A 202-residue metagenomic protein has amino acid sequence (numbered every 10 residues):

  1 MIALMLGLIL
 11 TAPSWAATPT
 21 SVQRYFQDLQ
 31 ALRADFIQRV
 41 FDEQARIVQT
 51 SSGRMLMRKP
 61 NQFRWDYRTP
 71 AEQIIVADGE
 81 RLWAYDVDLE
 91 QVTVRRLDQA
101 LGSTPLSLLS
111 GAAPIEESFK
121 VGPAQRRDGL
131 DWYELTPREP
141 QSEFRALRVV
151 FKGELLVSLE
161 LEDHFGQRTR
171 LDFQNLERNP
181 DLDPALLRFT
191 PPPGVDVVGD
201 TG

Functional and structural regions predicted by a protein language model:
M1-P13: Bacterial N-terminal signal peptides
S21, Q27-G79: N-terminal mature ectodomain segment of secretory-pathway/periplasmic proteins
D35-I37, S103-P105, L130-W132: Short Pro/Gly-enriched beta-strand edge/turn motifs at strand-loop
I37-F41, D66-R68, Y85-V87, T136-R138 (+1 more regions): A generic structural motif
R54-T104, T169-R170: An acidic-aromatic
T93, P114-T201: Gly/Pro-enriched, hydrophobic low-complexity segments that function as extracytoplasmic propeptides/linkers
L101-E116: Short, solvent-exposed helix-to-loop capping segments enriched in aromatics
